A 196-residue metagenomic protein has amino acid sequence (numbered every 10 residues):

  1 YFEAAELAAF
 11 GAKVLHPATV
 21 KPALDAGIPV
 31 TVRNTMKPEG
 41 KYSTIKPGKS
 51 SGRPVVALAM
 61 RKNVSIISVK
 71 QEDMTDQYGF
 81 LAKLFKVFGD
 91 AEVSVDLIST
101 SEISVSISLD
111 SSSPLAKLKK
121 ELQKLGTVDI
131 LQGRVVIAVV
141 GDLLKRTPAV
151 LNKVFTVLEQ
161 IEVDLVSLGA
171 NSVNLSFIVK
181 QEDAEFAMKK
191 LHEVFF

Functional and structural regions predicted by a protein language model:
Y1-A170, N174-F196: C-terminal catalytic "cap/lid" subdomain
